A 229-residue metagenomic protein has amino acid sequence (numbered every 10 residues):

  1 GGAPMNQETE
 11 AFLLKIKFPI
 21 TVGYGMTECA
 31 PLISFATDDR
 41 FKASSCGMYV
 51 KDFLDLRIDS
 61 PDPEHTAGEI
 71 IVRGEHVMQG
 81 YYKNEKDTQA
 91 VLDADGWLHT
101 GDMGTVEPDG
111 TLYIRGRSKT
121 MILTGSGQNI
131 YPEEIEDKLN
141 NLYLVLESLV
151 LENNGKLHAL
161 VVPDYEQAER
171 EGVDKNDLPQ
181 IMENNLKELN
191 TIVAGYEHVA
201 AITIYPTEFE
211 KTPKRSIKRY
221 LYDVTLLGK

Functional and structural regions predicted by a protein language model:
G2, G25, D102: Active-site glycine-centered loops adjacent to acidic/histidine catalytic or metal-binding residues that shape
G2, L56, G110, L139 (+3 more regions): Residue-level signal for inorganic ion chemistry
Q7-G68, H76-Q79, Q89-W97: Conserved ATP-binding loop and adjacent catalytic segment of the adenylate-forming AMP-binding
D59, M103, P108, N141-Y165 (+1 more regions): C-terminal boundary motif of the adenylate-forming
E64-T124: Conserved ATP-binding/catalytic segment of the ANL
T66, E107, Y113, I130 (+2 more regions): Generic structural signal for well-ordered beta-strand positions
V77, T111-N140, Q167-D177, A194-V199: Adenylate-forming
I122, E147, E152-G155, K187-K229: Conserved C-terminal "lid"/linker of ANL adenylate-forming enzymes
